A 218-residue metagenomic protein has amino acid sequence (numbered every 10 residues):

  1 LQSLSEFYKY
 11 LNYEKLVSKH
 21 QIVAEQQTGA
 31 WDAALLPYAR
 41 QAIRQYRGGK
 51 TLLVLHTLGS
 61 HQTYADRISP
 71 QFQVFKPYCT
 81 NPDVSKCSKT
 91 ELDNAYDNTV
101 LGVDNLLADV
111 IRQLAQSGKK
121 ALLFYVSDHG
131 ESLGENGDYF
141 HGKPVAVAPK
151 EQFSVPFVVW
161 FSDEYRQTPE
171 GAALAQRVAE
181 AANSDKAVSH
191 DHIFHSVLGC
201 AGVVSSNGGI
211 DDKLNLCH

Functional and structural regions predicted by a protein language model:
L1-S3, E25, G29, A33-L36 (+5 more regions): Soluble catalytic regions of membrane-associated enzymes that act on cell-envelope and secretory-pathway components
L1-T80, S189-H190, H195-V203, N207-C217: Active-site-proximal alpha/beta segments of enzymes that process anionic O-linked groups
Y13-V23, Y139-P144, A172-A179: Short glycine/proline- and charge-enriched loop/turn segments that cap or connect secondary-structure elements
P37-R40, Y78-L123, E151-F153, V159 (+2 more regions): A long, amphipathic alpha-helix that forms part of the scaffold/cap immediately adjacent to metal-dependent active
T51-T57, L107, A121-G130, F157-V158 (+2 more regions): Beta-strand elements within well-structured catalytic alpha/beta cores of enzymes that handle phosphate/sulfate esters
S69-E91, Y165-Q176: Flexible internal linker/loop segments at domain or repeat junctions
T90-V103, V145-V155, R166-V197, S206-D212: A short beta-strand-to-alpha-helix junction
K119-K120, F124-E170, I210-D212: Histidine-centered active-site microenvironments of extracellular/periplasmic hydrolases and transferases
